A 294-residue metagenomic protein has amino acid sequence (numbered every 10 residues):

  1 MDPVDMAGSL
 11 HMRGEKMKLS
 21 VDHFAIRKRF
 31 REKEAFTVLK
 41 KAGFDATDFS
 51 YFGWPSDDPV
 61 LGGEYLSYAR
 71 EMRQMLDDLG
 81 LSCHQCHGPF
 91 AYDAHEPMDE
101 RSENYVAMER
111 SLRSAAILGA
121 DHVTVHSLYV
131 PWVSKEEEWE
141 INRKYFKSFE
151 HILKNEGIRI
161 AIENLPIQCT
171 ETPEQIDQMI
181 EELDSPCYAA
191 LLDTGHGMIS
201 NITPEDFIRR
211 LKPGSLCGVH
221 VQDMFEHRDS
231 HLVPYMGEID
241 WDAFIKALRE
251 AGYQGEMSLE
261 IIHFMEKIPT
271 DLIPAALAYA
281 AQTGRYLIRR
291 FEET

Functional and structural regions predicted by a protein language model:
A7-G8, K33, M75-L79, Y92-A189 (+4 more regions): Active-site acidic/histidine proton-transfer and metal-coordination neighborhood in alpha/beta enzyme cores
H11-S20, R29-D45, D77, Y105 (+3 more regions): Histidine-acidic metal/acid-base catalytic patches
E15-H23, H84-H95: N-terminal small/glycine-rich loop or linker at the start of catalytic domains across soluble metabolic enzymes
A25-R27, Y51-G53, P89-Y92, S127-P131 (+4 more regions): Active-site-proximal loop/turn and secondary-structure-junction residues that shape catalytic pockets, frequently
D48-R73, V130-V133: Glycine-rich, proline-tolerant flexible connector loops at the mouths of alpha/beta enzymes
P55-P59, Y92-P97, Y129-K135, I199-S200 (+2 more regions): A short acidic, helix-capping loop that chelates divalent metal ions and anchors anionic groups
